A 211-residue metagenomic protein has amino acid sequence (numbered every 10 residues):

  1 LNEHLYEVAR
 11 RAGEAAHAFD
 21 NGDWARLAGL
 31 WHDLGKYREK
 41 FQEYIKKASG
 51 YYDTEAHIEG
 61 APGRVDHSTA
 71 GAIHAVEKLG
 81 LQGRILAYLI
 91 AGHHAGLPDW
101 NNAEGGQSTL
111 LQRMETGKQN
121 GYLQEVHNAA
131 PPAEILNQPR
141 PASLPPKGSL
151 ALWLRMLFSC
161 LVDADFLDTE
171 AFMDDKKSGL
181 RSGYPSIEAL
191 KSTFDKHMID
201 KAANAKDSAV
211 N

Functional and structural regions predicted by a protein language model:
L1-A202: Accessory nucleic-acid engagement/destabilization modules that flank
A202-N211: N-terminal pre-Walker A segment at the start of P-loop NTPase domains
